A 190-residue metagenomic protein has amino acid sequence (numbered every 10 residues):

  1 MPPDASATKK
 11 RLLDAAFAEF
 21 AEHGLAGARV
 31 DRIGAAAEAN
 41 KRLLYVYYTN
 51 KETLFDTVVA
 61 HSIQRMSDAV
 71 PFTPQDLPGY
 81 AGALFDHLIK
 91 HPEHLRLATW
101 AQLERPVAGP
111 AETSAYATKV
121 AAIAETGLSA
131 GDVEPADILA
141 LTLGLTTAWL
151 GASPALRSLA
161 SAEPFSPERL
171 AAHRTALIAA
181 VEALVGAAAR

Functional and structural regions predicted by a protein language model:
M1-A7, A189-R190: N-terminal intrinsically disordered/low-complexity leader segments
R11, A15, E19-T53, T57: Helix-turn-helix
T53-S62, G109-E112: Alpha-helical DNA-contacting segments of helix-turn-helix folds
T57, D68-H94, A115-Y116, D132-L139: Hydrophobic alpha-helical connector segments
S67, P71, R105-D137, A171-A179: Amphipathic alpha-helical packing segments from all-alpha helical-bundle domains
P78-P110, T146-P154: Helical hydrophobic small-molecule/effector-binding pocket
D86, K90, V120-S129, A148-R190: C-terminal peripheral helix-coil segments that are non-catalytic and often amphipathic
